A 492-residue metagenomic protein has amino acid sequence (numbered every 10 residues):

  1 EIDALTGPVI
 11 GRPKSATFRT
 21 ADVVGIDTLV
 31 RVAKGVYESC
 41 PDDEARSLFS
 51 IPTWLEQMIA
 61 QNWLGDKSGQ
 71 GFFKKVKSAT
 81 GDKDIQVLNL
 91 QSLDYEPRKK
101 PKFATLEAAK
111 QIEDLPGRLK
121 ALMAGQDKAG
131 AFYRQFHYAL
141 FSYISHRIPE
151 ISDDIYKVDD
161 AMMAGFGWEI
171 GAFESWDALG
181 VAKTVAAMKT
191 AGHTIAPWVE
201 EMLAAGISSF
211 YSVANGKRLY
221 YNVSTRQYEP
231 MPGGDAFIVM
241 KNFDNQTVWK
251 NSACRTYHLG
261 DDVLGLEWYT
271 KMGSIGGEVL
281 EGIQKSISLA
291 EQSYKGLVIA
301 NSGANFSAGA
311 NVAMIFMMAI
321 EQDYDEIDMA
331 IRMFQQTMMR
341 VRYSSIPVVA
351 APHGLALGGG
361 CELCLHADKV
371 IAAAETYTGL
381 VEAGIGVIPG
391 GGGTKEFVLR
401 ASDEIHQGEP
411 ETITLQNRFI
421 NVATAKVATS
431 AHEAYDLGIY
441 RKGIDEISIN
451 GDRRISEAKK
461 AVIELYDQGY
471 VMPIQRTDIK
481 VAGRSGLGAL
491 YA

Functional and structural regions predicted by a protein language model:
E1-L297, N301-A304, A313-I346, H353-A356 (+4 more regions): N-terminal glycine-rich phosphate-binding loop for ADP-containing cofactors
A308-A310: Extended, composition-driven regions rather than compact fold-specific motifs
E362: Short alpha-helical segment that forms part of, or immediately flanks, the ligand-binding pocket in carbohydrate-active
